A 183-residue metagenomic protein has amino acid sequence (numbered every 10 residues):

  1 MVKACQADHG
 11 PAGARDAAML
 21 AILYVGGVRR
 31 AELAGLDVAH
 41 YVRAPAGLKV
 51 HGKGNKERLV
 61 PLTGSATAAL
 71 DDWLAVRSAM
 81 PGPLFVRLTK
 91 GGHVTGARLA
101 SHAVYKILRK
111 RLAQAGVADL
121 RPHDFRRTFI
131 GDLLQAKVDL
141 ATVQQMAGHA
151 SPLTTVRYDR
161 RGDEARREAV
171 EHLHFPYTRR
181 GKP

Functional and structural regions predicted by a protein language model:
M1-P183: Conserved catalytic core of the tyrosine transesterase superfamily
